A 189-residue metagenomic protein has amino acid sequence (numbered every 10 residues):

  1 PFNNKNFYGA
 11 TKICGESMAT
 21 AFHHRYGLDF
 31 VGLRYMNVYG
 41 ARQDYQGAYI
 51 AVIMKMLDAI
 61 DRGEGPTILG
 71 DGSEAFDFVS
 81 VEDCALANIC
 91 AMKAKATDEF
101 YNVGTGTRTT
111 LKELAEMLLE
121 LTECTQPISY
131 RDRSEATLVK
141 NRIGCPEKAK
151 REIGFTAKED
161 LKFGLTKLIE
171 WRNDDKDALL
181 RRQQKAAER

Functional and structural regions predicted by a protein language model:
P1-G32, D44: Catalytic helix-loop patch of NAD(P)-dependent Rossmann-fold dehydrogenases
N4-E16, G47-M54, D77-F78, R108: Short-chain dehydrogenase/reductase
K5, R34-M36, G104: Active-site beta-alpha turn of Rossmann-fold NAD(P)-dependent dehydrogenases/reductases
I13-T20, H24, M54-L57, L86 (+1 more regions): Conserved active-site helix of classical SDR/Rossmann-fold NAD(P)-dependent CH-OH oxidoreductases
V31, V38-G40, C84: Conserved sequence/active-site signature of Rossmann-fold short-chain dehydrogenase/reductase
Y35-V38, D71: Active-site loop/turn elements of alpha/beta-hydrolase fold enzymes, especially the short glycine-/histidine-rich
G40-R42, A136: Short beta-strand->alpha-helix junction loop in the catalytic core of nucleotide-activated group-transfer enzymes
I60-R189: C-terminal substrate-binding subdomain of Rossmann-fold SDR/epimerase-dehydratase oxidoreductases
